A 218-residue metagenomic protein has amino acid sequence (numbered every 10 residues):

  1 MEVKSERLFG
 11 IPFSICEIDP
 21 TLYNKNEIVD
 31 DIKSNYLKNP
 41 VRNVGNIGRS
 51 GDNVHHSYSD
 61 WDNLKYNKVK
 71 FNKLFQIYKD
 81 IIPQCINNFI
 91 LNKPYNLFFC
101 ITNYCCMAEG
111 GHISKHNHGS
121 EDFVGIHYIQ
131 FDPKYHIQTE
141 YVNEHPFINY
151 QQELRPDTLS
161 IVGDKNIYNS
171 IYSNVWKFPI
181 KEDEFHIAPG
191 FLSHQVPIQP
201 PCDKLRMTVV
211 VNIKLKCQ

Functional and structural regions predicted by a protein language model:
M1-F89, H112: Non-heme Fe(II)/2-oxoglutarate
G10-P12, F98, E121-F123, L205-M207: Residues at beta-strand starts and edge strands
P20-L22, I129-F131, N143, I213-C217: Non-catalytic surface loops within mature trypsin-like serine protease
V69-F98, E109-F123, I129-P133: Active-site region of the double-stranded beta-helix
N103-F185, P197: Catalytic core of non-heme Fe(II) oxygenases with the double-stranded beta-helix
V124-H127, D203-Q218: A short hydrophobic beta-strand segment most commonly corresponding to one strand of the jelly-roll/cupin
I187-L192: Short, proline-centered helix/strand-breaking motifs
H194, Q199, L205-M207: Extracellular and organelle-lumenal recognition/adhesion modules and their flexible linkers in secreted
